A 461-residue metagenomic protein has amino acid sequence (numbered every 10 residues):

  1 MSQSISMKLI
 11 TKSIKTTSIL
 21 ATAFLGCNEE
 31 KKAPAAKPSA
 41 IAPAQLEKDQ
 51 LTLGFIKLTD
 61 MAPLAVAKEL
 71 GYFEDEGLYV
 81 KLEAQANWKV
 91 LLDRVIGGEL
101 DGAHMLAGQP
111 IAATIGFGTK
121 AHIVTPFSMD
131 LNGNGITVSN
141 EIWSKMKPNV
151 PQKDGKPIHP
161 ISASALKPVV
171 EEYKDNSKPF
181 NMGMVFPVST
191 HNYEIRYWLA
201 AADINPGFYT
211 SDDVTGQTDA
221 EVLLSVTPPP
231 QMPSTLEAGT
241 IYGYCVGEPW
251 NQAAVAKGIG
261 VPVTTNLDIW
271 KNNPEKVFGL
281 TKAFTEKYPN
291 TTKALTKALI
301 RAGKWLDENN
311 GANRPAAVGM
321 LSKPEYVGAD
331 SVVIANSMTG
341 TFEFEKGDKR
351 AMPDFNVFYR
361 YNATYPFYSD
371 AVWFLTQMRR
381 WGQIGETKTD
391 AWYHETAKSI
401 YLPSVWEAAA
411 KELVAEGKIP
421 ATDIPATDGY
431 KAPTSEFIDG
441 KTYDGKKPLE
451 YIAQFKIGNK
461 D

Functional and structural regions predicted by a protein language model:
M1-K48, A415-K418, I424-D461: Short, low-complexity disordered leader/linker segments with a strong preference for bacterial N-terminal type II
K37-S225, T235-N272, E436, T442: Short, glycine-/small- and polar/acidic-enriched structural segments that line small-molecule recognition paths
L58, Q85-K89, H104, F186-S189 (+4 more regions): Soluble non-cytosolic domains of exported or imported proteins
N140, E171, P230-E237, S331-G340 (+1 more regions): Charged/polar, low-hydrophobicity segments characteristic of intrinsically disordered regions and flexible loops
T210, P229-F342: Pocket-lining segment of extracytoplasmic ligand-binding domains
E286-S404: Secondary-structure end/capping motifs
P353-D461: Long, charged, low-complexity terminal extensions
